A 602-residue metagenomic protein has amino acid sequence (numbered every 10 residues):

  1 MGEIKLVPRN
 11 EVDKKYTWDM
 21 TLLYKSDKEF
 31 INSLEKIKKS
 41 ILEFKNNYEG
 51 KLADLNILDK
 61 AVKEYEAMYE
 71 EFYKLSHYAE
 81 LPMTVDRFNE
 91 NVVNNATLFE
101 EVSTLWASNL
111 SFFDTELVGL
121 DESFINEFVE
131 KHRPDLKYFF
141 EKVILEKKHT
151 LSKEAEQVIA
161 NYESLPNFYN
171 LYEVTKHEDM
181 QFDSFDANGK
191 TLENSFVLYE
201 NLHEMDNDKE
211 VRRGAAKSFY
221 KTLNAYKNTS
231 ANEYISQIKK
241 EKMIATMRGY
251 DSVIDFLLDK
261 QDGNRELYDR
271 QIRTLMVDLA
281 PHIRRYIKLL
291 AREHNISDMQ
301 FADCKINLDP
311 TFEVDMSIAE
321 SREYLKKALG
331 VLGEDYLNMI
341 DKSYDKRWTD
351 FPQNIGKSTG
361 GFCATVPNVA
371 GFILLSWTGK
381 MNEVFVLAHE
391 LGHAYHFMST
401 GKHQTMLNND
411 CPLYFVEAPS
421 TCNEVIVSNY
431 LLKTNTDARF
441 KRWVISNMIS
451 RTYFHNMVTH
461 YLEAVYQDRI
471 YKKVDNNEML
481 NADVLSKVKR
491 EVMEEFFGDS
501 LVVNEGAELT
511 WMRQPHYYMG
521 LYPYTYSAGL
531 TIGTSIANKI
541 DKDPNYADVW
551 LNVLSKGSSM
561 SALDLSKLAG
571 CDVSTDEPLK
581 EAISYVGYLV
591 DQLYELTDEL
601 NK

Functional and structural regions predicted by a protein language model:
M1-P310, R322, E595-K602: A well-structured
N10-V12, K25, F113-V118, H132 (+7 more regions): C-terminal, non-catalytic "cap/extension" segments appended to globular domains
G249, T378-M398, S420, G529: Active-site recognition of the HExxH zinc-binding catalytic motif
R292, I296-A328, L337, H396 (+3 more regions): Long, K/E/R/D-enriched contiguous segments that form extended
T311-M316, T349-V369: Catalytic zinc-binding patch centered on the HExxH motif and its immediate surroundings that defines zinc-dependent
E313-I318, N368-A388: Short pre-active-site segment immediately N-terminal to the catalytic Zn-binding motif
F385, F397-T421: Post-HEXXH active-site segment of zinc metalloproteases
C411-F440, I449-R451, H455, G529: Post-HExxH zinc-binding segment in Zn-dependent metallohydrolases
